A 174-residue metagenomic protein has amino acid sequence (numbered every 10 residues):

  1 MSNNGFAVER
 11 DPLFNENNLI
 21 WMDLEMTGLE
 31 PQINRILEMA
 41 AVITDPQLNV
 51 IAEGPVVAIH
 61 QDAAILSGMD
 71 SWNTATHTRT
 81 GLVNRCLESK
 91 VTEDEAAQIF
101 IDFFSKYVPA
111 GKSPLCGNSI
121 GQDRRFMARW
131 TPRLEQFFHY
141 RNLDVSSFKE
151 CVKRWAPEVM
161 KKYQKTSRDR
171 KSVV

Functional and structural regions predicted by a protein language model:
S2-M22, T27-G117, K161-Q164, V174: Conserved non-catalytic scaffold segment of RNase H-like nuclease domains
Q32, G54, M127-A128, P132 (+1 more regions): Hydrophobic alpha-helical membrane-insertion segments
Q61-A64, I120, S147-K153: Residues that form or immediately flank small-molecule/cofactor binding pockets and catalytic motifs
D62, T131-E135, K153, P157: A generic structural signal for secondary-structure junctions that act as hinges or helix/strand caps at the edges
T92, A96-F100, D123, W130 (+2 more regions): Amphipathic alpha-helical interface surfaces
F104, Q122-R141: Substrate-recognition/cap helix-loop segment adjacent to the acidic, metal-dependent catalytic center of Asp-based
H139-E158: Short, flexible loop segments at boundaries between secondary-structure elements
D169-S172: Short, compositionally biased segments
